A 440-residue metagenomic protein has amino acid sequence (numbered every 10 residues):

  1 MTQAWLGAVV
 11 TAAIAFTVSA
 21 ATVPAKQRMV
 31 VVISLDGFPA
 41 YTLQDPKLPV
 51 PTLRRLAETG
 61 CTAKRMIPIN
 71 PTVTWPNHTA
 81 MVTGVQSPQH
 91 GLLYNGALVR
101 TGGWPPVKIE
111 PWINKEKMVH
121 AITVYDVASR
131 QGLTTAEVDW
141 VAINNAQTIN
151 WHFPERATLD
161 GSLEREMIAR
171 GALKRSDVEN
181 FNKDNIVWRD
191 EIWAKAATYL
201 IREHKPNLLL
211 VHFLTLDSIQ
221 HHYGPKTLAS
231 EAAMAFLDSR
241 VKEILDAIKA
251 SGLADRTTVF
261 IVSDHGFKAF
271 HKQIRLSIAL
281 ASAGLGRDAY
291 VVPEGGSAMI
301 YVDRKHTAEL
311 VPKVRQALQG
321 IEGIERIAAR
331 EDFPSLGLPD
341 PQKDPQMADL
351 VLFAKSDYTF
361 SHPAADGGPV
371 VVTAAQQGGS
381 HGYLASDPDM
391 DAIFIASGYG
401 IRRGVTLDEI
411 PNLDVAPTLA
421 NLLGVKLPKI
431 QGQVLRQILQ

Functional and structural regions predicted by a protein language model:
Q3-T17: Bacterial N-terminal signal peptides
F16-Q27: Bacterial Sec-dependent signal peptides at the C-terminal "C-region" and cleavage site
V30-S34, A63-I67, A80-V82, T134-D139 (+7 more regions): Structural recognition of the beta-strand scaffold that forms the well-ordered cores of secreted hydrolase catalytic
Y41-L43, V187-V211, L216-T257, P312-Q316 (+1 more regions): A long, amphipathic alpha-helix that forms part of the scaffold/cap immediately adjacent to metal-dependent active
Y41-Q89, A136: Short, structured active-site-proximal loop/turn typified by the sulfatase FGly-forming signature C/S-X-P-X-R
Q86-G224: His/Asp/Glu-rich, glycine-adjacent segments that coordinate divalent cations and/or stabilize oxyanion chemistry on
A121, Y290-T418: Active-site neighborhoods of enzymes that stabilize oxyanions during catalysis
S251, D255-R256, S263-K305: Acidic/histidine-rich catalytic neighborhood
